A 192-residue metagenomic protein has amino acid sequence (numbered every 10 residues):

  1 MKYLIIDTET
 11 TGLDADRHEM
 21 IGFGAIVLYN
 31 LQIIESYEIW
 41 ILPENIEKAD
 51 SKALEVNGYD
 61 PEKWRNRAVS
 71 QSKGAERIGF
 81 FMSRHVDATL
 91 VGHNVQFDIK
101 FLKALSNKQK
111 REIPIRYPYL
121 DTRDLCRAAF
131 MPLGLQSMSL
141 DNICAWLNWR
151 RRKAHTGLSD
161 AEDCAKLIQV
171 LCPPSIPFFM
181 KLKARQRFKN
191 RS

Functional and structural regions predicted by a protein language model:
M1-L4, E9-K103, A145-W149, H155 (+1 more regions): Conserved non-catalytic scaffold segment of RNase H-like nuclease domains
T10-G12, D124, D163: Short, glycine/acidic-enriched loop or turn micro-motifs at the edges of active sites
L13-A15, R127, K166: Conserved protein kinase catalytic core
L54-E55, M131-S139: Short, surface-exposed amphipathic charged segments that create phosphate/polyanion-binding patches used for binding
D60, E112-P114, P132, R150: Short coil/loop linkers at secondary-structure junctions
H85, T89-Q96, K100-S106, M138-S192: Acidic, Mg2+-coordinating catalytic module of metal-dependent nucleases/exonucleases that use a two-metal-ion mechanism
S106-Y117: A short alpha->loop->secondary-structure connector
Y119-L135: Short alpha-helix plus adjacent loop in nuclease-associated cores
